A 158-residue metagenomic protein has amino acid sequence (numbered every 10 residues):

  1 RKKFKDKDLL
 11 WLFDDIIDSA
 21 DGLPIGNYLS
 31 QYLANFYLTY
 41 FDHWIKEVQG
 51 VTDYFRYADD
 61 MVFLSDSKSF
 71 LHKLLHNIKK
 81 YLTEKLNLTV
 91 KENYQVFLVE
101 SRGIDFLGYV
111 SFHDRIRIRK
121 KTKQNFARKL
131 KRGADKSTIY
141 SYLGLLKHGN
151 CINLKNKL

Functional and structural regions predicted by a protein language model:
R1-A58, V62-I78, Q95-S101, N153-K157: Conserved polymerase palm-domain catalytic core
K3, K7, K85, H113: Phosphate/oxyanion-binding loops and surfaces in catalytic or ligand/nucleic-acid-binding neighborhoods
S19, H72-K73, V90-L158: Right-hand nucleic-acid polymerase module
Y37, Y54-Y57, Y81, F106-Y109 (+1 more regions): Aromatic side chains
E47, E84, D105: Short polybasic/polar patches that bind polyanions
G50-V51, N87-L88, Y109: Short aromatic/hydrophobic-glycine micro-motifs
K79-L88: A common structural junction motif
